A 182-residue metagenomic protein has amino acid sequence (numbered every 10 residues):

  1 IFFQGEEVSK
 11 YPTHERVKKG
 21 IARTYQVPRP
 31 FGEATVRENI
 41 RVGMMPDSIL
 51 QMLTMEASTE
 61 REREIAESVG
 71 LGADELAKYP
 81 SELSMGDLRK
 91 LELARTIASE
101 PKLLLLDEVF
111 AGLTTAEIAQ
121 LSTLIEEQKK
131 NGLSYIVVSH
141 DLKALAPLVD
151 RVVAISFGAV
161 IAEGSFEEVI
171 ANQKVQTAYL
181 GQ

Functional and structural regions predicted by a protein language model:
I1-K19: ABC ATPase NBD Q-loop/coupling interface
Y79-L83: Conserved ABC ATPase signature
L93: Hydrophobic anchor residue at the start of the ABC signature
E100: Conserved catalytic motifs of ABC-family nucleotide-binding domains
L104-D107: Catalytic Walker B motif of ABC-type/P-loop ATPase nucleotide-binding domains
L145-P147: A short, surface-exposed alpha-helical micro-motif characterized by mixed small hydrophobic and charged/polar residues
